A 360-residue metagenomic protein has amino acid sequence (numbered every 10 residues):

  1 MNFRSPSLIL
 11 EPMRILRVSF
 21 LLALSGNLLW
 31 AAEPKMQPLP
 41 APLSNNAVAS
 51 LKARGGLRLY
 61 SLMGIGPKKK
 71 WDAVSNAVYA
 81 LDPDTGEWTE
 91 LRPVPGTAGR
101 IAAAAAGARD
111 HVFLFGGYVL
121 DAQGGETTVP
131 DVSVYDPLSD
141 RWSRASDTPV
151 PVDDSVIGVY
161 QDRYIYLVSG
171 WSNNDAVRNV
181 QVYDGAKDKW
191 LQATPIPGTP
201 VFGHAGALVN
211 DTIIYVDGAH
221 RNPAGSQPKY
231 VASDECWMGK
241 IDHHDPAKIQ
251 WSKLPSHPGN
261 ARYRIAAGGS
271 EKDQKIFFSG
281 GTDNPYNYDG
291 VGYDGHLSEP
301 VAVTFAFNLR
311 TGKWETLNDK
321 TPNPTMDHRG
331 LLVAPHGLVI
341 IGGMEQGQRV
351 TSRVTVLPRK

Functional and structural regions predicted by a protein language model:
M1-R4, E11-R17: Positively charged n-region of N-terminal signal peptides that target proteins for export
I9-E11, A23: Low-complexity, intrinsically disordered segments with a bias for serine/threonine
R17-N27: Bacterial N-terminal signal peptides
A31-K360: Kelch-like beta-propeller repeat domains
